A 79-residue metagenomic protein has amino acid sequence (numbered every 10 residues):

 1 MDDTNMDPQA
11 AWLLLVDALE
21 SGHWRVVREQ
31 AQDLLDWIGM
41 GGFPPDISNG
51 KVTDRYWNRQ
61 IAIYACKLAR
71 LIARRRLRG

Functional and structural regions predicted by a protein language model:
M1-T4, L71-G79: Short intrinsically disordered terminal tails
D2-R28: N-terminal acidic leader/helix
W12, V16, A31-Q32, A65 (+1 more regions): Generic N-terminal initiation segments characterized by hydrophobic and/or small/turn-forming residues
L14-S21, M40, R74, R78: General structural signal for alpha-helix termini and helix-helix connectors
W24-R70: Short, charge-rich amphipathic interface segments used for partner binding and complex assembly
